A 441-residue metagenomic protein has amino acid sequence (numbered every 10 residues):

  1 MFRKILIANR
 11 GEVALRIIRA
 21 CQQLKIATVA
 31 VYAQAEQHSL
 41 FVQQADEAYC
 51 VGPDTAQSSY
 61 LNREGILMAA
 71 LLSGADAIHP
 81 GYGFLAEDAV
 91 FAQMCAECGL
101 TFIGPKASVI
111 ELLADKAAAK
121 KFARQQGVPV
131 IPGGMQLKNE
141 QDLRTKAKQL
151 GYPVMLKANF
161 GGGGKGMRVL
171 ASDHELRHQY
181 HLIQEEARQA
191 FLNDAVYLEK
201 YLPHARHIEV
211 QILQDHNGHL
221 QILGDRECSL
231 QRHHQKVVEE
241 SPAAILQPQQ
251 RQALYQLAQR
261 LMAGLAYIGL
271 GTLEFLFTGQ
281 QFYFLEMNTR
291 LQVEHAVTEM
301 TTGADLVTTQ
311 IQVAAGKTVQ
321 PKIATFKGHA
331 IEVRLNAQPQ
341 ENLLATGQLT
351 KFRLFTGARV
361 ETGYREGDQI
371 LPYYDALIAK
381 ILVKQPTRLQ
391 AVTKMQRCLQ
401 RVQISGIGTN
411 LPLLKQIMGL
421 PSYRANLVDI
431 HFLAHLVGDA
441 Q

Functional and structural regions predicted by a protein language model:
M1-Q125, K138-T145, T387-Q390: ATP-binding N-terminal substructure of ATP-dependent carboxylate-amine bond-forming enzymes
I7-L24, Q34, A48, L71-S73 (+3 more regions): ATP-dependent carboxylate activation and anion-phosphoryl transfer catalytic cores that bind Mg-ATP to form
V29, H79, T101-I103, I131 (+3 more regions): Structural detector of well-ordered beta-strand residues that form the stable sheet scaffold of enzyme domains
S59, P80-F84, S108-L112, P132-M135 (+4 more regions): Glycine- and other small-residue-rich loops at beta-strand/loop junctions that grip anionic moieties
L100-T101, A123-V128, N159-K165, Q235: Acidic/polar active-site rim loop that often engages polyanionic ligands
A107, K116-A117, G161-K165, G328: Conserved A3 ("GATE") glycine/threonine-rich loop of ANL adenylate-forming enzymes
Y152-N159: Conserved anion/nucleotide-ligand pocket segment
G166-V169, L176: Conserved glycine-bearing catalytic or ligand-binding loops at nucleotide- and phosphate-handling centers of large
